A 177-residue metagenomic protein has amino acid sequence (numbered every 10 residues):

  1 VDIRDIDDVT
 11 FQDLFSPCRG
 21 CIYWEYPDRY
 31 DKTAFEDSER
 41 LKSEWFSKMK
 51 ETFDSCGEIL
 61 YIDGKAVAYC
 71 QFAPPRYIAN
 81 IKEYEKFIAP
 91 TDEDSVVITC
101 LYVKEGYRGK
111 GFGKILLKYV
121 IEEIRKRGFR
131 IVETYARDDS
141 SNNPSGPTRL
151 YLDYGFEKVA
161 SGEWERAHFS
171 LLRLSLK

Functional and structural regions predicted by a protein language model:
V1-K32: Conserved N-terminal entry element of GNAT/NAT acetyltransferase domains
I3, L14, L101, E105 (+3 more regions): Ligand-binding pocket scaffold of soluble enzyme catalytic domains
K32-G57, Y61-I62: Active-site rim helix/loop that mediates acceptor-substrate recognition in acyltransferases
I59-Y61, Q71, L171-S175: Short, well-ordered beta-strand micro-motif
Y61, A66-C100, P144-S145: Conserved acyl-donor/pantetheine-binding loop and adjacent beta-alpha core of acyl/acetyltransferases and related
C100-V103, G109-I124: Conserved acetyl-CoA-binding loop-helix of GNAT-fold acetyltransferases
L117, I124-N142: Conserved GNAT acetyl-CoA-binding A-motif
N143-T148, L152-Y154, A160-K177: C-terminal "cap" of GNAT-fold acetyltransferases
